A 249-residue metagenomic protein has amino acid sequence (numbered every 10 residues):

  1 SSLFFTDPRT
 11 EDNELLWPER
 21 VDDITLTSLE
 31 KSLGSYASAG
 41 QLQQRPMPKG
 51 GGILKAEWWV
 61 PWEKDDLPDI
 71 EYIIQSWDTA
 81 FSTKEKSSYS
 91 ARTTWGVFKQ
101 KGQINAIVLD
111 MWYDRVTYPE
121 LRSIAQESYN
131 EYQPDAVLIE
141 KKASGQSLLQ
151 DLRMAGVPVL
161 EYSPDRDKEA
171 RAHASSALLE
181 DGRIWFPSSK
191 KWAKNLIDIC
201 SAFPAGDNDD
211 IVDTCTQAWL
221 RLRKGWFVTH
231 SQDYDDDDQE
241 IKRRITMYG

Functional and structural regions predicted by a protein language model:
S2-T79: ATPase catalytic-site recognition across NTP-hydrolyzing enzymes
P8-E14, P18-E19, I107-P119, A125-S128 (+2 more regions): Conserved inter-motif catalytic segment of the P-loop NTP-binding fold
E30-K31, Y129, L179: Hydrophobic residues in alpha-helical segments
Y36, G40-R45, A80-S87, T93-W95 (+1 more regions): C-terminal nuclease/phosphodiesterase catalytic domains that cleave nucleic-acid phosphodiester bonds
E63-D69, S82-K86, Q100, E127-E131: Short, conserved, surface-exposed binding loops centered on an aromatic residue
W77-T79, M111, K141: Residues immediately flanking
T93-I139: Nucleic-acid-processing active sites and adjacent nucleic-acid-binding tracks, predominantly divalent metal-dependent
